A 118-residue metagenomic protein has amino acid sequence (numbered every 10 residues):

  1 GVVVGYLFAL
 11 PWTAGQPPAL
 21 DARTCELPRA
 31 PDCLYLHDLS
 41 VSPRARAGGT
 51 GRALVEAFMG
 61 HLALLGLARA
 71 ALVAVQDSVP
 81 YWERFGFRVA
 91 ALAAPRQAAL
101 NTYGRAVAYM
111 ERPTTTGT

Functional and structural regions predicted by a protein language model:
V3-S40, R46, A93-Y109: Conserved acyl-donor/pantetheine-binding loop and adjacent beta-alpha core of acyl/acetyltransferases and related
V41, A47-G60: Conserved acetyl-CoA-binding loop-helix of GNAT-fold acetyltransferases
V55, G60-V75: Conserved GNAT acetyl-CoA-binding A-motif
L64, Q76-T102: Conserved active-site alpha-helix within GNAT-family acetyltransferase domains
R112-P113: Active-site beta-strand termini and strand-to-loop segments that position acidic
